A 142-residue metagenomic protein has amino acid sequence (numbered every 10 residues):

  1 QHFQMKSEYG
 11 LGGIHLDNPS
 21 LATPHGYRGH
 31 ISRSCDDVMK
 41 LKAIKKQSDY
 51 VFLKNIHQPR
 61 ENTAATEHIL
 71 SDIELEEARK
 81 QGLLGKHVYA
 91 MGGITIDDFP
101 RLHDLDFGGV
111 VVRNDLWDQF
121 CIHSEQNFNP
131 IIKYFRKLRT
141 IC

Functional and structural regions predicted by a protein language model:
Q1-G12, D36-Y50, L75-A90, I94-V112 (+2 more regions): Catalytic cores of alpha/beta
G12-K42: S-adenosyl-L-methionine/SAH cofactor-binding core of RNA-modifying enzymes
I14-H25, Y50-T66, F99-I141: Glycine-rich phosphate-binding active-site loops on the catalytic face of alpha/beta enzymes
G29, K86, T140-C142: Short acidic, glycine/proline-enriched helix-loop-strand junctions
I31, I69, Y89-A90: Residue-level marker of alpha-helix boundaries and capping positions
A65-L75: Charged helix-capping and loop-helix junction motifs
